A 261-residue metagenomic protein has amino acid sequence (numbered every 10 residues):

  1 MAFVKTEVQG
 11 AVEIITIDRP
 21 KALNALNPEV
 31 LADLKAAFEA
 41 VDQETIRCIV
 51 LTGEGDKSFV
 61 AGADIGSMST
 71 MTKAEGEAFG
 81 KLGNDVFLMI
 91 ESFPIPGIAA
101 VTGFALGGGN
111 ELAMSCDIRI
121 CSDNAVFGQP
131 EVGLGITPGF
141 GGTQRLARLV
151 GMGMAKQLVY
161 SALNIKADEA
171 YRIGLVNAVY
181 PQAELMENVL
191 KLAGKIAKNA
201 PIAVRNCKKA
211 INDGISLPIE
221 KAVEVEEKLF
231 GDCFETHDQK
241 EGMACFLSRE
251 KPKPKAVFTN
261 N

Functional and structural regions predicted by a protein language model:
M1-G10, V41-E44, D56, A162-D168 (+2 more regions): C-terminal alpha-helix plus adjacent terminal tail
M1-T52, L88: Conserved CoA-thioester-binding segment of acyl-CoA-metabolizing enzymes
I15, R19, D33-L34, L51 (+7 more regions): Terminal peptide-recognition signature
P20-L23, D56-K57, G62, M68 (+4 more regions): A short, glycine- and basic residue-enriched loop/turn that sits immediately adjacent to a domain's principal
E29-D33, L82, M89, N188 (+2 more regions): Charged catalytic carboxylate motif
V30-D33, F79-L82, L112, L185 (+1 more regions): Hydrophobic alpha-helical membrane-association signature
K35, E44, G53-M89, A105 (+2 more regions): Glycine- (often His-adjacent) and acidic-residue-rich active-site loop that binds/positions the CoA thioester
M89-I202, D232-T236, E241-A244, N260: Crotonase-fold acyl-CoA enzyme core
